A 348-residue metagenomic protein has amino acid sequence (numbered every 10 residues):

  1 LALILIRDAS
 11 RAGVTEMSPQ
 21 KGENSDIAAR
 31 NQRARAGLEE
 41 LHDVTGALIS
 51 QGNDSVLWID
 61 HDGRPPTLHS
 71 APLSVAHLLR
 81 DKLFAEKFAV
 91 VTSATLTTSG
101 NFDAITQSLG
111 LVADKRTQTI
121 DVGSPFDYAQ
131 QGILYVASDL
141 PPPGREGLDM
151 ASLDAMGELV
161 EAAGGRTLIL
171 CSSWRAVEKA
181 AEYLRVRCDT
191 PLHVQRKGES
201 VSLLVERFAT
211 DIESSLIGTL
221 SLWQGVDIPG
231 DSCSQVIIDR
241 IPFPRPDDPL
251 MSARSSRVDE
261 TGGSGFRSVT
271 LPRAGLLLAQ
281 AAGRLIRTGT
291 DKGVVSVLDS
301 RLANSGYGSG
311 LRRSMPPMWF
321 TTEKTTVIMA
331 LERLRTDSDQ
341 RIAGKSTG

Functional and structural regions predicted by a protein language model:
L1-G348: ASCE RecA-like P-loop NTPase motor cores that couple ATP hydrolysis to mechanical translocation on nucleic acids
